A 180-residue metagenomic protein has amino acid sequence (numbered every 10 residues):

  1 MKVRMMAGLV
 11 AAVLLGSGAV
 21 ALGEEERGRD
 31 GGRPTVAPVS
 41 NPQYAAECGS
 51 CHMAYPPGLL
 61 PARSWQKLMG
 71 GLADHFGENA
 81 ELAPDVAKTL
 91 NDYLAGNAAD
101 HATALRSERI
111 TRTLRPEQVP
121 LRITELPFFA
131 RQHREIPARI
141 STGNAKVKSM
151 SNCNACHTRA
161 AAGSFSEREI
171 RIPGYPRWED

Functional and structural regions predicted by a protein language model:
M1-L9: Bacterial N-terminal signal peptides that target proteins for export
G8-S17: Bacterial N-terminal signal peptides
A21-T89, A99-H101, R106-D180: Sequence context surrounding c-type heme c attachment/ligation sites in exported
